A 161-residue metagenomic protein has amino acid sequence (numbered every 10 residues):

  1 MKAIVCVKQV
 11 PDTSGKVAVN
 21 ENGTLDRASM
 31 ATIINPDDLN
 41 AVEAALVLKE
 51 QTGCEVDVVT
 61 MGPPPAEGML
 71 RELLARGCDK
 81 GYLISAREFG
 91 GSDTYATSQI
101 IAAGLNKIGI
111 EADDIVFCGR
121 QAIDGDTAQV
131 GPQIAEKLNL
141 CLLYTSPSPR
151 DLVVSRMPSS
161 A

Functional and structural regions predicted by a protein language model:
M1-M61: N-terminal beta-strand-loop-alpha-helix module at the start of alpha/beta ligand-binding or catalytic domains
N22-A31, K80-R87, A112-V116: Glycine/charged-rich beta-loop-alpha catalytic/anionic-binding loops adjacent to active sites
P63-P64, Q121-G125: Gly/Ser/Thr-rich loops at beta-strand to alpha-helix junctions that form or flank small-molecule/cofactor-binding
M69-A96: A glycine-rich helix N-cap at a beta->alpha junction
L105-D113: Glycine-rich phosphate-binding loop signature in dinucleotide/nucleotide-binding domains
G125-L138: Short Gly/Thr/Asp-enriched flexible loops that form oxyanion-binding sites at enzyme active sites
Y144-P149: Conserved small/polar residues in nucleotide/adenosyl-binding loops
S155-A161: Hydrophobic alpha-helical segments, chiefly the membrane-spanning helices and signal/signal-anchor peptides
